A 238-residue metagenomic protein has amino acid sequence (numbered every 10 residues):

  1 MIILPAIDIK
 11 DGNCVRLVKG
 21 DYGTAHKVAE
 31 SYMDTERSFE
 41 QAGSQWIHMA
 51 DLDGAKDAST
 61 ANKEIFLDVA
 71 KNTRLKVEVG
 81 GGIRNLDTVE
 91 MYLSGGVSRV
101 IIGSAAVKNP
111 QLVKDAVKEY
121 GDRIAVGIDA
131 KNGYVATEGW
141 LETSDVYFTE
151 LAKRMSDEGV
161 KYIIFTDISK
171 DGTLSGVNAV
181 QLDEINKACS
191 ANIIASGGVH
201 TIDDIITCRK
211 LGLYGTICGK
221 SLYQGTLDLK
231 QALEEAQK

Functional and structural regions predicted by a protein language model:
D8, F39, I47, Y92 (+4 more regions): Conserved, mostly hydrophobic/aromatic
D11-V15, K19-G23, S98-D171: Conserved anion-binding
W46-N62, S104, I164-S175: Glycine-rich, proline-tolerant flexible connector loops at the mouths of alpha/beta enzymes
H48-M49, E78, I101-I102, A125 (+2 more regions): Conserved beta-strand positions in the central sheet of alpha/beta enzyme cores
D53, A61-A116: Glycine/small-residue-rich loop that forms an oxyanion/phosphate-binding "nest" at active or ligand-binding sites
T60-L67, L141-E150, S175-D183: Charged helix-capping and loop-helix junction motifs
T73, V77-G96, V180-G215: Catalytic cores of alpha/beta
S94-L112, G197-T201, L211-L229: Glycine-rich phosphate-binding active-site loops on the catalytic face of alpha/beta enzymes
